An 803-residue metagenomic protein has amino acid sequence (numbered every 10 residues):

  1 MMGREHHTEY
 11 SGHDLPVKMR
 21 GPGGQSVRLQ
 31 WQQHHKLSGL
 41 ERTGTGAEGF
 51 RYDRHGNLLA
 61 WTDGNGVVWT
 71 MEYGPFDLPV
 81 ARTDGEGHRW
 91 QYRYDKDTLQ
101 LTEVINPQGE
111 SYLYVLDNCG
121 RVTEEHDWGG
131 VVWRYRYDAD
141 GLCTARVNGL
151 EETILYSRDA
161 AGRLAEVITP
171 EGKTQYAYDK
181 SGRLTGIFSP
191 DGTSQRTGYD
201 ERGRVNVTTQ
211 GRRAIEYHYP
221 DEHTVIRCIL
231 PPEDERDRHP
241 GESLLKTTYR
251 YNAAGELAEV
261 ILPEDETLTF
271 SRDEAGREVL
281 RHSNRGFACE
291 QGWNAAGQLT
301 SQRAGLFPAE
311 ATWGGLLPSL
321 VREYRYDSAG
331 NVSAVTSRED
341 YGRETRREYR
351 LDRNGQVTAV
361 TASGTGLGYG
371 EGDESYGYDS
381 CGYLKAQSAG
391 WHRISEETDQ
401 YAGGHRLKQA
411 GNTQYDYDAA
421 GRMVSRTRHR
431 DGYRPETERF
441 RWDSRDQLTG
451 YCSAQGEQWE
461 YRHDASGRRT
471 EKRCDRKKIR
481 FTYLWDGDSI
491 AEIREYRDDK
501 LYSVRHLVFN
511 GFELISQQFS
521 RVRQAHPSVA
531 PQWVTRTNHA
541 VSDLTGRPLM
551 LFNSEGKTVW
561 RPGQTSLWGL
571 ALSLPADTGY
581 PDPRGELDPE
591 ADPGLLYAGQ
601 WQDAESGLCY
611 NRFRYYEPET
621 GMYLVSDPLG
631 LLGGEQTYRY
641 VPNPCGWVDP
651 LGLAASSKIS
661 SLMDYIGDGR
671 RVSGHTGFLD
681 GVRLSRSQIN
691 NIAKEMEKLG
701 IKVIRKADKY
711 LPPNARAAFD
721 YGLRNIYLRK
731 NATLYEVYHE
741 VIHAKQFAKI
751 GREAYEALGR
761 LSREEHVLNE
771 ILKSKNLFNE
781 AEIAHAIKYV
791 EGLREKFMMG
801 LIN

Functional and structural regions predicted by a protein language model:
M1-Y378, G382-Q400, H405-A410, Q414-Y417 (+8 more regions): Extended charged/polar low-complexity repeat regions
G390-G403, S528-R612, C645-W647: A motif-centric feature for acidic-aromatic and gly/ser/thr-rich catalytic loops and repeats
D446-Q447, G546-R547, G569, T620-G621: Short, glycine-anchored, charge-dense loop/turn motifs used at functional sites
Q455, W601-Q602, A732: Short, flexible loop/turn elements at secondary-structure junctions
F509-V529: Trp/Tyr-centric glycan-recognition "aromatic platform" motifs on solvent-exposed beta-strand/loop surfaces
L570-L574, T578-Y580, R614-L624, P628 (+2 more regions): Short, low-complexity export/processing leader segments characterized by acidic and small residues
S656-N803: Catalytic toxin/effector domains delivered as secreted proteins or via bacterial secretion systems
